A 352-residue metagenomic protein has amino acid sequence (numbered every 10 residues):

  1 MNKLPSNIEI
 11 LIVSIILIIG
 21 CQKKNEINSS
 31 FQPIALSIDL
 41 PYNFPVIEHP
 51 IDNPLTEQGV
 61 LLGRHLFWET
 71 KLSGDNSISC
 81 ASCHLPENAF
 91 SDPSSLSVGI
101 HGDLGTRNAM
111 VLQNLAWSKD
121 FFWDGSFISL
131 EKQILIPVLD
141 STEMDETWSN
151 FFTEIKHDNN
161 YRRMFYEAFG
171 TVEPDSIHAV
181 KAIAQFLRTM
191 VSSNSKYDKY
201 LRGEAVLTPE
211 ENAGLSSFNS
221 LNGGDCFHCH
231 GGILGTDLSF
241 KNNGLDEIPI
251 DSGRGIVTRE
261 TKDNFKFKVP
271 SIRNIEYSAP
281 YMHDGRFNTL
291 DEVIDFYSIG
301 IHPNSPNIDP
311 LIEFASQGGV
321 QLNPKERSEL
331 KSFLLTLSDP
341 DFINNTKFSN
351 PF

Functional and structural regions predicted by a protein language model:
N2-V60, I136, D145-N212, S216 (+4 more regions): Post-cleavage N-terminal segment of exported redox proteins
E26-I136, D198-D309, I343-F352: Short glycine/threonine-rich turn/loop motifs
S91, D140, D158, S193-N194 (+1 more regions): Short alpha-helix boundary/capping motifs
L130, S141-E146: Mobile amphipathic helical/loop "lid" adjacent to a hydrophobic cofactor/ligand pocket
N264, M282, G318-E326: Short amphipathic alpha-helical interaction segments
P306-G318, L322: C-terminal soluble interaction/assembly domains
